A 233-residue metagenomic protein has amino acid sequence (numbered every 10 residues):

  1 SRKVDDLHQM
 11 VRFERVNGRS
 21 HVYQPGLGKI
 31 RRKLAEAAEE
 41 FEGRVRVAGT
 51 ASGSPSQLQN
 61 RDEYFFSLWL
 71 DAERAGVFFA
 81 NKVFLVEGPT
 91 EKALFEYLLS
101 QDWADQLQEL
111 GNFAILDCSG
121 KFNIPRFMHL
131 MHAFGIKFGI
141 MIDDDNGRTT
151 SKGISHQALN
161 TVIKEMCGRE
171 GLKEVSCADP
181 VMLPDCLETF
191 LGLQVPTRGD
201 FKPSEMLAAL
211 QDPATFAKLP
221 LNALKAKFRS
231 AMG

Functional and structural regions predicted by a protein language model:
S1-V4: Conserved H-loop
L7-R19: H-loop (His-switch) and adjacent beta-strand-loop-beta switch element of ABC-type ATPase nucleotide-binding domains
V16-F41: Conserved beta-strand-loop-alpha-helix hinge in the C-terminal portion of ABC ATPase nucleotide-binding domains
A37-L85, P89-G233: Acidic, Mg2+-coordinating catalytic modules of nucleic-acid enzymes
